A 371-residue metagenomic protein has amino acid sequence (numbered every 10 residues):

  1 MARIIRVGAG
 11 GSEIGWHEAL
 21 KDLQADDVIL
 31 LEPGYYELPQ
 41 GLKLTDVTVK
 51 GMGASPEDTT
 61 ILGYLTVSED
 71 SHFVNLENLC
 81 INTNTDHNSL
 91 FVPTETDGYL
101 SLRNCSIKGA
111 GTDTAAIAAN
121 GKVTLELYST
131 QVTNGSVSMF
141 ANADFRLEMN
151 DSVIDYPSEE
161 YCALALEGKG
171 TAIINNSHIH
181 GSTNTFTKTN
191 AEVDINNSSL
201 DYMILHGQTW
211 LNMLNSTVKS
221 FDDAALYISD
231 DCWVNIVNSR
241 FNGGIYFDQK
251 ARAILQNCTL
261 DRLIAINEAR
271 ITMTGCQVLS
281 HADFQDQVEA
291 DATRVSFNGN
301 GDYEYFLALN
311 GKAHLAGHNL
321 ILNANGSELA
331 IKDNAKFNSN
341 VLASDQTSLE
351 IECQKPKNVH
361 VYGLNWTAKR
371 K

Functional and structural regions predicted by a protein language model:
M1, E13, A343-K371: Extracellular/surface-exposed low-complexity segments
A2, G8-I14, D46-L90, G109-A110: Right-handed parallel beta-helix/beta-spiral solenoid domain characteristic of secreted/periplasmic
A2-E32, E37: Acidic Gly/Asp/Thr-rich repetitive segments characteristic of extracellular carbohydrate-active and adhesion proteins
R6-G8, Q40-D46, E57-L65, E69 (+5 more regions): Extracellular beta-sheet-rich ligand-binding/adhesion modules
G15-L23, Y36-L44, L62-D70, H87-E95 (+13 more regions): Short, T/G/N/S-enriched strand-turn elements that build extracellular solenoid repeat scaffolds
Y35, G53, C80, S106 (+12 more regions): A structural signal for beta-strand register positions
V49-G51, F73-E77, Y99-N104, T124-L127 (+13 more regions): All-beta strand scaffolds that present successive hydrophobic residues in beta-strands
C80-G170, F186: Right-handed parallel beta-helix
